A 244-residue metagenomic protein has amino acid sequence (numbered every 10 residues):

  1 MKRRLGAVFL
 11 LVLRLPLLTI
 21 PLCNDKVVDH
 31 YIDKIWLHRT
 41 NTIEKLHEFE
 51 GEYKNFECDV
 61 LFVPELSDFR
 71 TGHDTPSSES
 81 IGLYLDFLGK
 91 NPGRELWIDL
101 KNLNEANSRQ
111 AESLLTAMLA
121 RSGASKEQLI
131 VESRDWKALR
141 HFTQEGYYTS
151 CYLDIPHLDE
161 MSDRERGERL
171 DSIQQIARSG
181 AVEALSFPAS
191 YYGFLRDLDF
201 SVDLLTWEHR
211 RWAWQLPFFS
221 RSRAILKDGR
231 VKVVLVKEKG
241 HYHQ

Functional and structural regions predicted by a protein language model:
M1-L11: N-terminal Sec-pathway targeting helices
R14-Q244: Phosphate-group recognition and catalysis centered on beta-loop-alpha active-site segments
